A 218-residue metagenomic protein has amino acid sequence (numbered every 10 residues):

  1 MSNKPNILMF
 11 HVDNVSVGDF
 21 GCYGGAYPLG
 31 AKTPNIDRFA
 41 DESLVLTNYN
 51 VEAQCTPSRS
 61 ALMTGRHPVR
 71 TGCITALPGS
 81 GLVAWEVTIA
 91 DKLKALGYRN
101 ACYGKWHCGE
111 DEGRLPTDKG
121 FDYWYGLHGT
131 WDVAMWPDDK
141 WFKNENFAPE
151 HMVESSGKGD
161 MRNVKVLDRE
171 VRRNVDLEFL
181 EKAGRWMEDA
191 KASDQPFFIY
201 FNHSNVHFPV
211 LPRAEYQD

Functional and structural regions predicted by a protein language model:
M1-D218: Formylglycine-dependent sulfatase
